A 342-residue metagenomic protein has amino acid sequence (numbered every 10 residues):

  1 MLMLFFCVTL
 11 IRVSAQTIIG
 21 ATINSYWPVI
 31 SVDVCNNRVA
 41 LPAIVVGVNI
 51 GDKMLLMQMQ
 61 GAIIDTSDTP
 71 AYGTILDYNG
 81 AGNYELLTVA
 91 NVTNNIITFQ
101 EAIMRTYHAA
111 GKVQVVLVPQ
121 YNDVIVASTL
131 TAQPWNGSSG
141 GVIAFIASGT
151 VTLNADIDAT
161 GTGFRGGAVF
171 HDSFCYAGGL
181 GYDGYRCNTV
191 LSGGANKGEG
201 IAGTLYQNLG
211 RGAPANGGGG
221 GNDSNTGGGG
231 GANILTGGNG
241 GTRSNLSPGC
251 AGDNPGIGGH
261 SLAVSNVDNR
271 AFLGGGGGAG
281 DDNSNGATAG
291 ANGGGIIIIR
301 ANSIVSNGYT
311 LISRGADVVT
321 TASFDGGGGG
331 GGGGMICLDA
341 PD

Functional and structural regions predicted by a protein language model:
M1-T17: Bacterial Sec-dependent N-terminal signal peptides
S14, A340-D342: Short, intrinsically disordered, charge-balanced linker/junction segments flanking boundaries in proteins
Q16-Y84, V92-Q100, T129-G140: Autoprocessing Asn-cyclization modules and mimics
G47-Q60, R105-D123, A155-D156: Extended Gly/Ser/Thr-rich low-complexity repeat segments, especially those forming or decorating extracellular
M59-I63, T93-N95, A102-R105, T150 (+3 more regions): Acidic glycine-/aspartate-rich tracts in secreted/extracellular proteins
Y72-G73, A81-G82, L87, R105-T106 (+1 more regions): Ligand-binding face of N-terminal immunoglobulin V-set domains in extracellular IgSF glycoproteins
D77-L86, L117-D123, L153: Short coil-to-beta-strand transition motifs
D123, L130-C337: Glycine-centric low-complexity/flexibility signal
